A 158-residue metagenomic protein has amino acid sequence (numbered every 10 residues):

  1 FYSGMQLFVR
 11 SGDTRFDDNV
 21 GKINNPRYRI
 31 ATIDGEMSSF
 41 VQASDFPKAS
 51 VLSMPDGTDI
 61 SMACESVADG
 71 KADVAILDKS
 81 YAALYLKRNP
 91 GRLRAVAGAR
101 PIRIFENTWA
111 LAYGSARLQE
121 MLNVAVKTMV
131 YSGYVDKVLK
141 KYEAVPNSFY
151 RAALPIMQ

Functional and structural regions predicted by a protein language model:
F1-V9, K87-V126, V145-Q158: Periplasmic-binding protein-like
R10-I30: Flexible hinge/capping segments at coil-to-helix
S11, D34-G35, K79-S80: Short secondary-structure boundary segments
R15-D18, L52-S66: Short helix-initiation/N-cap motifs at beta->coil->alpha
I23, C64-A68, W109, L122: Hydrophobic residues within well-ordered alpha-helices
P26, D78, G114-T128, Y134-V138: Short amphipathic alpha-helical coupling segments at ligand-binding clamshell hinges and other catalytic/signaling
G35-L52, L93-A95, V126-Q158: Ligand-binding clefts/hinges and TM-proximal coupling segments of bilobed small-molecule sensing domains
F40-S44, A68-D69, D73-R103: A ligand-binding cleft/hinge motif common to bilobed small-molecule-binding domains
